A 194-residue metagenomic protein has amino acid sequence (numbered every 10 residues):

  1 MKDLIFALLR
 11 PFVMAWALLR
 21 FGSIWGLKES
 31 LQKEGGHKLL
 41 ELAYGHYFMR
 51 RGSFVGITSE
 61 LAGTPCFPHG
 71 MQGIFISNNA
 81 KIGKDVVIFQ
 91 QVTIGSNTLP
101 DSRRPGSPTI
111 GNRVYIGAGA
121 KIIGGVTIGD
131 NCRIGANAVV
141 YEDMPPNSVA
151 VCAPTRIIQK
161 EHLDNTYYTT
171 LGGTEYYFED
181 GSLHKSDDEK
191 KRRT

Functional and structural regions predicted by a protein language model:
M1-G52, H162-T194: Terminal amphipathic alpha-helical/low-complexity segments used for targeting or macromolecular assembly
R51, I57, A62-T64, P68-H69 (+11 more regions): Left-handed beta-helix
S148-A150, P154-T169: Conserved beta-strand-loop-alpha-helix hinge in the C-terminal portion of ABC ATPase nucleotide-binding domains
